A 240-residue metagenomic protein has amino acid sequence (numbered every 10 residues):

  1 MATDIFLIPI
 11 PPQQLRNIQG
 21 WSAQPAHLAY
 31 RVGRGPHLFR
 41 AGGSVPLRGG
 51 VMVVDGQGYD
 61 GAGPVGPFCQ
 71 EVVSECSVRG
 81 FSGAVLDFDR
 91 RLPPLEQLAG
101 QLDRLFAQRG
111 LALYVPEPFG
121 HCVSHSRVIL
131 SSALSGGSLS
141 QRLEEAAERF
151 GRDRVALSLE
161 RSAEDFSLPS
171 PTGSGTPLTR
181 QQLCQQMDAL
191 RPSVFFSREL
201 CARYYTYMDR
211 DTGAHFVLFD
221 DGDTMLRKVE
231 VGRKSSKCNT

Functional and structural regions predicted by a protein language model:
A2-S138: Chitinase-like catalytic core of GlcNAc-active glycosidases
Q13-R16, L218-T240: Extended amphipathic secondary-structure runs
V72, R142, M225-K228: Alpha-helical packing segments of well-folded alpha/beta enzyme cores
C76-F81, L105-G110, A146-R154, R227-N239: A structural motif corresponding to the C-terminal end of an alpha-helix and its immediate exit/capping segment
L86, L157, G232: Terminal peptide-recognition signature
E96, L111-L113, L143-S170: Active-site region of glycoside hydrolase catalytic domains
S138-Q141, L178: Generic recognition of short, well-ordered alpha-helical interface segments
R154-A156, E160-K228: Glycan-binding loop/region signatures in secreted carbohydrate-active enzymes
